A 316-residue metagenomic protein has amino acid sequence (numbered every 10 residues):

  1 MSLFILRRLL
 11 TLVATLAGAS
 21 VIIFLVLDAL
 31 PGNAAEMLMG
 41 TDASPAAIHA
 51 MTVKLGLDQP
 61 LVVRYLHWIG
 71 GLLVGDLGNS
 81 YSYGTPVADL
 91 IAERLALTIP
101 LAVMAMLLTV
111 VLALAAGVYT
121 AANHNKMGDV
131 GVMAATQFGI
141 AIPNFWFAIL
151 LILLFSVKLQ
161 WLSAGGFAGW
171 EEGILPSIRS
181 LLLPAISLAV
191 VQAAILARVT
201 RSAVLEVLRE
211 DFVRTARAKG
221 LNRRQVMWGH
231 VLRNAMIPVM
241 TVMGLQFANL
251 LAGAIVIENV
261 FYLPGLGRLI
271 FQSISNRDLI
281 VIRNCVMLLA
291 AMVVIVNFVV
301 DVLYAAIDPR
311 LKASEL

Functional and structural regions predicted by a protein language model:
S2-L3, V13, D89-V130, N144 (+3 more regions): Alpha-helical transmembrane segments of integral membrane proteins, especially multi-pass inner/plasma-membrane
T15-L66, L159-S180: Hydrophobic alpha-helical transmembrane segments of membrane transport/permease proteins and related membrane-embedded
A17-I22, L61, V103-L107, L150-L151 (+1 more regions): Hydrophobic alpha-helical transmembrane segments of multi-pass integral membrane proteins
I22-A29, Q59, G70, A134-G165 (+1 more regions): Membrane-water interface segments at the C-terminal ends of transmembrane alpha-helices in multi-pass inner-membrane
A43-S44, G56-L57, G71-V74, G78 (+5 more regions): Residue-level marker of structural boundaries
D58-L114: An internal, D/E-rich "acidic patch" concept
